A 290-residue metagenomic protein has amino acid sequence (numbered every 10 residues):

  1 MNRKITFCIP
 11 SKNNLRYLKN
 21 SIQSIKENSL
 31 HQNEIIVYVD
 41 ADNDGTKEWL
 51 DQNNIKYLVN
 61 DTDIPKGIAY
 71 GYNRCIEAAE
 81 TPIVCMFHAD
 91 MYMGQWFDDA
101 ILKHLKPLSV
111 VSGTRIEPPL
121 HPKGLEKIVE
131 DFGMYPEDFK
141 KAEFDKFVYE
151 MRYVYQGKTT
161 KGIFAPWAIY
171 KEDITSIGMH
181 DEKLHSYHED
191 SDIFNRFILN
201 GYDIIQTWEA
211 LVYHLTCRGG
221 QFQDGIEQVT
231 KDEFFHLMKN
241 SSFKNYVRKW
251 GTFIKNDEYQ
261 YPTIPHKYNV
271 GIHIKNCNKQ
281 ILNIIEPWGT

Functional and structural regions predicted by a protein language model:
I5-Y17, S21, N28-S29, Y38 (+1 more regions): A conserved hydrophobic helix/loop-capping motif in glycosyltransferases and polysaccharide synthases
Q23-Q32, P287-G289: Short, acidic, metal-binding catalytic loop of nucleotide-sugar glycosyltransferases
Y38-E48, Y92: A conserved acidic beta->alpha catalytic loop
D61-A79: Glycine-rich, basic loop-to-helix element that forms the pyrophosphate-binding segment of sugar-nucleotide handling
V84: Short aromatic/hydrophobic "clamp" motif used to bind/position activated sugar donors
Y92, W96-Y135: Conserved donor NDP-sugar-binding/catalytic core segment of glycosyltransferases
F147-I169: A recurrent flexible, glycine/aromatic-enriched loop bordering the glycosyltransferase active site that acts as
K161-G178, K183-L211: A short, conserved alpha-helix in the catalytic core of glycosyltransferases
